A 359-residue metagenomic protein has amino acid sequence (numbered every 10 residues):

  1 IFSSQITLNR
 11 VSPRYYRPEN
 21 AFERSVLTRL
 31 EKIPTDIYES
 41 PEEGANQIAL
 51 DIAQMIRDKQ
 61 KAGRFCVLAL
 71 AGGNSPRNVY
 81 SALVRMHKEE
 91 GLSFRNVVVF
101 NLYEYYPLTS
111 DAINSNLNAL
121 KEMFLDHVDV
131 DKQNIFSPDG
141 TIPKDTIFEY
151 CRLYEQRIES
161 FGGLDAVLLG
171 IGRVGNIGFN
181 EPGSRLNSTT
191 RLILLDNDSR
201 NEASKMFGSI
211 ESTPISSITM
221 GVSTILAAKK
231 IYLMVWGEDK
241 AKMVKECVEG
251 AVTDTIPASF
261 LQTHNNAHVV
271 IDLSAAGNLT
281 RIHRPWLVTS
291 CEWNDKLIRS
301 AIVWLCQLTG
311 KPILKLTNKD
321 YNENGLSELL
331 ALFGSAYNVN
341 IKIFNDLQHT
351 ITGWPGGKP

Functional and structural regions predicted by a protein language model:
I1-V67, F333-G357: N-terminal glycine-/serine-/threonine-rich phosphate-binding loop
Y16-K32, L92-A166, T289-I302, C306-P312 (+1 more regions): Ligand-binding beta-strand-loop-alpha-helix segment within the catalytic cores of soluble metabolic enzymes
F22, A227-G357: ATP/nucleoside-binding phosphotransfer catalytic cores, i.e., glycine-rich phosphate-binding loops
Q60-E89: Glycine-rich N-terminal segment of FAD-binding domains in flavoprotein oxidoreductases, spanning the beta-loop-helix
L70-S75, L169-R173, W236: Glycine-rich beta-strand-to-loop/alpha-helix junction loops that act as flexible
S81-S93, N116-N118, E122, E181-L192 (+1 more regions): A glycine- and small-aliphatic-rich helix-loop capping segment at beta-alpha/alpha-beta transitions that lines
I147-E149, G178-S184, S188-T190, M243-C247 (+1 more regions): A short secondary-structure junction signal
G178-M220: Class I SAM-dependent methyltransferase SAM-binding "motif I" and its flanking Rossmann-like core
